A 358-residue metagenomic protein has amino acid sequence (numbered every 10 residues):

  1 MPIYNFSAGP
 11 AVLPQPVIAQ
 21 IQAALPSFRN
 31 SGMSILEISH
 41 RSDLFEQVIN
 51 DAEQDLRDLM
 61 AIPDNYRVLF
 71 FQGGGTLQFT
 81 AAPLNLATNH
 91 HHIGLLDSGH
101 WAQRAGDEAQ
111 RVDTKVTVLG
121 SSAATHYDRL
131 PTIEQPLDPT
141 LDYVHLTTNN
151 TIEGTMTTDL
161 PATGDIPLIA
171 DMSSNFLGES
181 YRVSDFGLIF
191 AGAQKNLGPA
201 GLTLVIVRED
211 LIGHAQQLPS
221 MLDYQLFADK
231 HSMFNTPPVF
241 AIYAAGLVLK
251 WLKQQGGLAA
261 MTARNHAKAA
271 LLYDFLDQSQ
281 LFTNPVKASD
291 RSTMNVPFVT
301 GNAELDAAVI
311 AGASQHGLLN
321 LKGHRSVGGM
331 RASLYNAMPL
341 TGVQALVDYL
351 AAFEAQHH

Functional and structural regions predicted by a protein language model:
P2-E53: A glycine-/small-polar-enriched, mobile loop at the entrance of the PLP active site in fold-type I
I3, Q315, G328-H358: PLP-dependent enzyme catalytic core of the Aspartate aminotransferase-like
G32-Q78, N85, H100, E108: Conserved N-terminal alpha-helix of the aminotransferase class I/II PLP-enzyme fold
A87-Q103: Conserved PLP-anchoring active-site segment centered on the Schiff-base-forming lysine
A109, S121-F176: Active-site phosphate-binding strand-loop segment of PLP-dependent enzymes
I169, V183-Q194: Conserved active-site segment immediately N-terminal to the catalytic lysine that forms the internal aldimine
A193-Y273, K287, Q356-H358: Active-site C-terminal subdomain of aminotransferase-like
F282-A313: Conserved PLP-binding catalytic core of the aspartate aminotransferase-like
